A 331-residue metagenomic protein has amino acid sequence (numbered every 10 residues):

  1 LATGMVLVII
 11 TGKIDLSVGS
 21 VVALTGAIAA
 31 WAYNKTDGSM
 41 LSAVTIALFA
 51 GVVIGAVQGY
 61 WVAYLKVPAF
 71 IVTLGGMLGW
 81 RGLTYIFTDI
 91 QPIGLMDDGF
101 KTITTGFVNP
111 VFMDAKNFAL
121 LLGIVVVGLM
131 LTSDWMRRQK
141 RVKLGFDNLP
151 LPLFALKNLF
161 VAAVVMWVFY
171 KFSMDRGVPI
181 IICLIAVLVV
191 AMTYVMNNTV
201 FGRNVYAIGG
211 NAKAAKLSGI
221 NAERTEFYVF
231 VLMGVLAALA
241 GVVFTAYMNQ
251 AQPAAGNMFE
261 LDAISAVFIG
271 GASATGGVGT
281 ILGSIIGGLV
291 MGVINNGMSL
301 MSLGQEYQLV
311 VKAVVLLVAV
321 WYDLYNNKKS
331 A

Functional and structural regions predicted by a protein language model:
L1-T36, Y60-F70, M196, A214 (+3 more regions): Single transmembrane alpha-helix segments in multi-pass membrane proteins
S20-L24, L41-F49, I71-L74, A119-L120 (+5 more regions): Hydrophobic alpha-helical transmembrane segments
D37-M77, I286-G287, M291: Alpha-helical transmembrane segments within multi-pass membrane transporters and channels
G55, F230-V243, Y247-A313: Transmembrane alpha-helical segments in multi-pass inner-membrane proteins
A69, D98-G99, M113-G123, G177-C183 (+3 more regions): Loop-to-transmembrane alpha-helix initiation sites
M77-M196, P253: Transmembrane helix-bundle core of multi-pass membrane transporters and related energy-transducing complexes
G128-K140, I285-A331: C-terminal transmembrane helix and the adjacent membrane-cytosol boundary/short C-terminal tail of inner/organellar
W135-L149, V190-F230: Membrane-helix/interface signature in polytopic inner-membrane proteins
